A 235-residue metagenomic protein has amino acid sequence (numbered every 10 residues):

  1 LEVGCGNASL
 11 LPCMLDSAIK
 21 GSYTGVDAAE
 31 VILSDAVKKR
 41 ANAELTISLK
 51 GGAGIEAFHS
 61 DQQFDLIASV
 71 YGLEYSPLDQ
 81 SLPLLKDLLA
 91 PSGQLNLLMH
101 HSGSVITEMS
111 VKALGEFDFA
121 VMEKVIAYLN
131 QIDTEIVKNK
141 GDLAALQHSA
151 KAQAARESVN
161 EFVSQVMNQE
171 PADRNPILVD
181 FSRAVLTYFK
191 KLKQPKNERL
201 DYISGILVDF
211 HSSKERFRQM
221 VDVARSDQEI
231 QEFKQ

Functional and structural regions predicted by a protein language model:
E2: Class I SAM-dependent methyltransferase core
G6-A57: Class I SAM-dependent methyltransferase SAM/SAH-binding core
E56-I67: A short acidic, Gly/Pro-enriched loop at the edge of an enzyme's catalytic core that lines a small-molecule cofactor
L66-D79: A short SAM/SAH-binding and catalytic strip from SAM-dependent methyltransferases
Q80-G93: A short glycine-rich, Lys/Arg-flanked "PGG" loop and its adjoining helix->strand segment in the class I
S92-G103: Conserved beta-strand signature within the Rossmann-like core of class I S-adenosyl-L-methionine
T107-G115: Extended charged low-complexity segments that act as oligomerization/scaffolding linkers
A127-K234: Substrate-binding/catalytic lobe of Class I Rossmann-like enzymes that use SAM or dcSAM, i.e., the mid-to-C-terminal
